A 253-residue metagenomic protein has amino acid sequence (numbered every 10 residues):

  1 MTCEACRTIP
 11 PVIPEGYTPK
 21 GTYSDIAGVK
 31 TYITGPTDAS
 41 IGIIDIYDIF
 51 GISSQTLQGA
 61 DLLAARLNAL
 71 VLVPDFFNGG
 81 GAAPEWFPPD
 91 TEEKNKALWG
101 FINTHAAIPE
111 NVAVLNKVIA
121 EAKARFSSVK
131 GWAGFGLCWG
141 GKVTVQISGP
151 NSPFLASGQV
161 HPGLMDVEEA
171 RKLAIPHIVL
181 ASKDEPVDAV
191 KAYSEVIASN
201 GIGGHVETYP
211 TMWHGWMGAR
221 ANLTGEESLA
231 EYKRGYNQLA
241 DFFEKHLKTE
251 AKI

Functional and structural regions predicted by a protein language model:
M1-I253: N-terminal cap/leader regions of alpha/beta-hydrolase-fold enzymes, predominantly small-molecule hydrolases
